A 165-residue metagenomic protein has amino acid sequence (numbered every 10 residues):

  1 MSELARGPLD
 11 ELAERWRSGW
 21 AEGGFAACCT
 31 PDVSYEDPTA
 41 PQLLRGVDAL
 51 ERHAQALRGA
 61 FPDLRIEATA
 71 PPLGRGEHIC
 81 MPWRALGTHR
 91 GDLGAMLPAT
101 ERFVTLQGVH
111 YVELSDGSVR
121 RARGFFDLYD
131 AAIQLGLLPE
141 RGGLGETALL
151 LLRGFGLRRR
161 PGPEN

Functional and structural regions predicted by a protein language model:
M1-N165: C-terminal and inter-domain tail/linker signature
